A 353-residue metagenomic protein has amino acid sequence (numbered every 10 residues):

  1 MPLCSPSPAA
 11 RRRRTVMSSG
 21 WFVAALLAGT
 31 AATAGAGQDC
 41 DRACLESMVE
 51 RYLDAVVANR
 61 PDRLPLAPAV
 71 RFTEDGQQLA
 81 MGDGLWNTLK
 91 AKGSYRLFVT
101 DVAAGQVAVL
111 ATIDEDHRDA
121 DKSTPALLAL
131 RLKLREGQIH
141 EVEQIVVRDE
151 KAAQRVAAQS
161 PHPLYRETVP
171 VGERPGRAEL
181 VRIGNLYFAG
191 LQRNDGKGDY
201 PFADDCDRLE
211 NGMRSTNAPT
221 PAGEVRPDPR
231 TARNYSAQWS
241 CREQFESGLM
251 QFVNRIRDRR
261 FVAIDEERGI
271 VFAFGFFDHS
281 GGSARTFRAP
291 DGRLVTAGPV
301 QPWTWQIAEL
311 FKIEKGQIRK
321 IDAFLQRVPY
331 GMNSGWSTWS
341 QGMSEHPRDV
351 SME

Functional and structural regions predicted by a protein language model:
M1-M17: N-terminal secretory signal peptides that target proteins for export/translocation
S7, T30-A31, V57: Generic low-complexity, intrinsically disordered sequence content enriched in small uncharged/hydrophobic residues
R11, A25, G35-G37: Short linear motifs centered on Gly/Pro in flexible linkers and helix caps
R14-T15, W21, P68: Residue-level marker of intrinsically disordered, low-complexity segments enriched for small/polar residues
V16, A31-A34: N-terminal compositionally biased, intrinsically disordered segments and leader/signal-like regions
S18-S19, G37: Domain-scale selection of a single, long terminal region that carries the protein's primary operational module
S19-T30: Bacterial N-terminal signal peptides
G35-E353: C-terminal and inter-domain tail/linker signature
